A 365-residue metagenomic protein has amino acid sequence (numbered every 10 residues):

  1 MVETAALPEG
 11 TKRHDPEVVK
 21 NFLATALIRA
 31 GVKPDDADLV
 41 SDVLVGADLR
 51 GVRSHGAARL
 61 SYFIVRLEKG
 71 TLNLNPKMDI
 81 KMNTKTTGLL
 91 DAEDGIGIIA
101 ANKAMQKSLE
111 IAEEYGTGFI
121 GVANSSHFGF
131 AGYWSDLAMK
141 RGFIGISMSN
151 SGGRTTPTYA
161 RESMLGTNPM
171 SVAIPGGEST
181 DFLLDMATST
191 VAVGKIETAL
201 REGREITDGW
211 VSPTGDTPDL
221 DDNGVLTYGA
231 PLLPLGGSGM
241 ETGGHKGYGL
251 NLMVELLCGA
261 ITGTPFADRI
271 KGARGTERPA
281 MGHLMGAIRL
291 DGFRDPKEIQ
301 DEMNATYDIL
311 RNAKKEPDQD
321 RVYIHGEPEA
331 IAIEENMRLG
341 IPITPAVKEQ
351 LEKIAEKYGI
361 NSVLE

Functional and structural regions predicted by a protein language model:
V2-F22, R29, L256, I261 (+1 more regions): Catalytic-core signal marking the mid-to-C-terminal active-site face
V2-P16, N21-V40, V45-G46, R53-T71 (+3 more regions): Acidic, glycine/proline-rich low-complexity segments that act as flexible tails and inter-domain linkers
H55-L109: Active-site cofactor/substrate anionic-group-binding motifs, chiefly glycine- and Lys/Arg-rich phosphate-binding loops
K81-T87, D91, K103-G118, G215-G236: Residues forming anionic-ligand binding surfaces in small-molecule and nucleic-acid pockets of primarily soluble enzymes
T87-G177: A generic, well-ordered mixed alpha/beta core segment in the N-terminal half of proteins
T155-T227: Phosphate/diphosphate-binding glycine-rich loops and adjacent basic-rich segments that engage nucleotide
R204-D268: Secondary-shell segments that build the walls of catalytic and ion/ligand-binding clefts
